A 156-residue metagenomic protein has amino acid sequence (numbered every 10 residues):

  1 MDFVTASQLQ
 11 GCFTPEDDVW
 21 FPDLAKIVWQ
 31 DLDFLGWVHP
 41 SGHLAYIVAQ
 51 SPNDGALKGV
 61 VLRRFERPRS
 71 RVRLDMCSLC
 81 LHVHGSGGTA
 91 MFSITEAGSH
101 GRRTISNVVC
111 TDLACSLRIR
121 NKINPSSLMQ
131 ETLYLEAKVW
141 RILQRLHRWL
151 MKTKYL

Functional and structural regions predicted by a protein language model:
M1-L57: Charge-rich, low-complexity N-terminal segments
S51-E66, F92-E96: Short Cys/His-rich Zn2+-coordinating modules
R71-L74, T104, V109: Processing junctions and N-termini across compartments
C77-C80, C110: Short cysteine-rich clusters marking metal-coordination/redox-active sites
G87-T95, N121-L128: Short cysteine/histidine-rich zinc-coordinating motifs and their immediately flanking basic loops
F92-N107: Short linker/helix segments within small regulatory modules
N107-S126: Short metal-binding segments enriched for Cys and/or His
R120-L156: Polybasic, low-complexity binding patches
